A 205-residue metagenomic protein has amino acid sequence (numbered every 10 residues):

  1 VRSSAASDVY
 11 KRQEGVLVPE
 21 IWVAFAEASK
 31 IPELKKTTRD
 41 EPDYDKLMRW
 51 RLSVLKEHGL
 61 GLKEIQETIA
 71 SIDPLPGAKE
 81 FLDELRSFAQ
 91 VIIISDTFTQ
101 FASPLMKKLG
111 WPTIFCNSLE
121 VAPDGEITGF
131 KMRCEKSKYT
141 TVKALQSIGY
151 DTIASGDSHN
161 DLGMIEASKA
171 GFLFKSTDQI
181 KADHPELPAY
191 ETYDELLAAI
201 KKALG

Functional and structural regions predicted by a protein language model:
V1-A6, Y10: Single conserved hydrophobic/aromatic residue that forms the stacking wall/gate of nucleotide- or nucleobase-binding
P19-Q90, F98: A metal-dependent, Asp-based hydrolase signature
A78-L109, T113-S118: Substrate-recognition element of Asp-dependent hydrolases with the DxDx(T/V) motif
V91-D96, Y150-E191: Acidic, Mg2+-coordinating phosphoryl-transfer loop and its flanking beta/alpha structural elements, shared across
T113-K136: Glycine/Thr-rich beta-alpha phosphate-binding loop at enzyme active sites
C116-V121, S176-I180, D194-L196: Short, acidic/turn-prone active-site loops that include or flank metal/cofactor- and phosphate-binding residues
A122-G129, K181-P188, A198-A203: Short, charged, surface-exposed secondary-structure boundary motifs
K131-I148: Short loop-to-alpha-helix "cap/lid" segments that border enzyme active sites across diverse enzyme classes
